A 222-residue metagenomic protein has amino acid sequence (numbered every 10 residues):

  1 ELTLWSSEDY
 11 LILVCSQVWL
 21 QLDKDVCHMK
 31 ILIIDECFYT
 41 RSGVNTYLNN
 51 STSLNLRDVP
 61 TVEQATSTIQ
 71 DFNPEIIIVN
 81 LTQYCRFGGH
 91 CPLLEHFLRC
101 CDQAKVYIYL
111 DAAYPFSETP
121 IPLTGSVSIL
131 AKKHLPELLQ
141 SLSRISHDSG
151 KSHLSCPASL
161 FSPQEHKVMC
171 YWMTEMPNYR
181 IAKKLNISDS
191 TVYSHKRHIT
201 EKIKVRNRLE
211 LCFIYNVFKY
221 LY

Functional and structural regions predicted by a protein language model:
E1-K151: N-terminal regulatory/sensing modules of transcriptional regulators
I31-I34, V106, V168, I181 (+2 more regions): Hydrophobic aliphatic residue packing
S152-T191: Helix-turn-helix DNA-binding segment
H166-C170, T200, C212: Hydrophobic residues on short alpha-helical segments
H195-H198: Residues within the DNA-recognition helix of helix-turn-helix
E201-Y222: Basic, Lys/Arg-enriched C-terminal extension of HTH/homeodomain DNA-binding domains
